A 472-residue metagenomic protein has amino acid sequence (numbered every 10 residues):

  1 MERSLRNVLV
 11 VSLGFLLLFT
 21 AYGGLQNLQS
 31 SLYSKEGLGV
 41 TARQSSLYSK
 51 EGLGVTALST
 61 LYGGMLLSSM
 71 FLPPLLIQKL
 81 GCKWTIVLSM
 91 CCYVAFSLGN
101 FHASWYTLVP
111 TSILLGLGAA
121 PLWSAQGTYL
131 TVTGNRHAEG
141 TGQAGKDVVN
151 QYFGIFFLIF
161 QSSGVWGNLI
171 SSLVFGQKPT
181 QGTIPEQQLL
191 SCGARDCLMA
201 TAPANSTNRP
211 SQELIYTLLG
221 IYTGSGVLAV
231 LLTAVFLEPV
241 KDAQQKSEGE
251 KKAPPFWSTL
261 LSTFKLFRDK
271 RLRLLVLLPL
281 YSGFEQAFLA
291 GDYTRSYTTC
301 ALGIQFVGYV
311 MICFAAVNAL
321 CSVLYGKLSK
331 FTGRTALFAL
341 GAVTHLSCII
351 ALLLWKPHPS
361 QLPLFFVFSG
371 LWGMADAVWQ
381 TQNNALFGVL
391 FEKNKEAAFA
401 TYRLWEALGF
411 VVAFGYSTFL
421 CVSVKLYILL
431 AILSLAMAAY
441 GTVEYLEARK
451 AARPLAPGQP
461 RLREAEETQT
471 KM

Functional and structural regions predicted by a protein language model:
M1, T141-G142, Q188-L198, Q244-T263 (+1 more regions): Non-transmembrane, juxtamembrane loop and terminal tail segments of multi-pass eukaryotic membrane proteins
S12-L16, C91, Y106-A125, Y129 (+3 more regions): Hydrophobic core of transmembrane alpha-helices in multi-pass small-molecule transporters, especially MFS/SLC-type
Y22-N27, N168, S172-F175, F264-I312 (+1 more regions): Extracytoplasmic gate region of multi-pass secondary transporters
G24-S31, L72, P121-G140, L289-Y293 (+3 more regions): Intracellular juxtamembrane helix-capping segments at the cytosolic ends of symmetry-related transmembrane helices
T56-L76, C91, L158-Q161, V165-N168 (+2 more regions): Central cavity-lining transmembrane alpha-helices of secondary-active solute carriers, predominantly the Major
S68-W84, F175, A229, N318-L340 (+1 more regions): Helix-to-loop junctions at the C-terminal end of transmembrane segments in multipass secondary transporters
C91-W105, F338-S360, F414, G441-E444: C-terminal ends and interior cores of transmembrane alpha-helices in multi-pass membrane transporters/permeases
G167-T180, T223-K246, A439-E444: C-terminal membrane-cytosol helix-exit motif in multi-pass small-molecule transporters
